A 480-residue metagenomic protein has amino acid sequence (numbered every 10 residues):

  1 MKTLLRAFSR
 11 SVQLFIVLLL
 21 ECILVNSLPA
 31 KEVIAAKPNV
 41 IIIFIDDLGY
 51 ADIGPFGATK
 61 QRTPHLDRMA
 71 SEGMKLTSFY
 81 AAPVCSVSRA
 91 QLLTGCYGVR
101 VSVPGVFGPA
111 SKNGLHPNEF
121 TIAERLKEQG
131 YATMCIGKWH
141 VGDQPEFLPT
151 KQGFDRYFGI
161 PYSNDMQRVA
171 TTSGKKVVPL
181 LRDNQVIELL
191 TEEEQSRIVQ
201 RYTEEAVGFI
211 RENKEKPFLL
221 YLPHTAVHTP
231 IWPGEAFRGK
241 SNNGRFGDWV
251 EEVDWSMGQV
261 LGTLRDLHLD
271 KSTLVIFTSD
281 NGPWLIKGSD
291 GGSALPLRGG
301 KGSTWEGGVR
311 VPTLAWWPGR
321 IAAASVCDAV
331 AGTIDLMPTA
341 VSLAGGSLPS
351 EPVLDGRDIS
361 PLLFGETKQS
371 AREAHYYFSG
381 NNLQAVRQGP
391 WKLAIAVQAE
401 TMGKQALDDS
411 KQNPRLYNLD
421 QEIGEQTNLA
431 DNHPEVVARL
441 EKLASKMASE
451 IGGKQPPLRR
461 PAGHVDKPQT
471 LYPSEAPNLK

Functional and structural regions predicted by a protein language model:
M1-R10: N-terminal secretory signal peptides that target proteins for export/translocation
S11-N26: Bacterial N-terminal signal peptides
I23, L28-R415, Q421-K442, K446-S449 (+2 more regions): Formylglycine-dependent sulfatase
